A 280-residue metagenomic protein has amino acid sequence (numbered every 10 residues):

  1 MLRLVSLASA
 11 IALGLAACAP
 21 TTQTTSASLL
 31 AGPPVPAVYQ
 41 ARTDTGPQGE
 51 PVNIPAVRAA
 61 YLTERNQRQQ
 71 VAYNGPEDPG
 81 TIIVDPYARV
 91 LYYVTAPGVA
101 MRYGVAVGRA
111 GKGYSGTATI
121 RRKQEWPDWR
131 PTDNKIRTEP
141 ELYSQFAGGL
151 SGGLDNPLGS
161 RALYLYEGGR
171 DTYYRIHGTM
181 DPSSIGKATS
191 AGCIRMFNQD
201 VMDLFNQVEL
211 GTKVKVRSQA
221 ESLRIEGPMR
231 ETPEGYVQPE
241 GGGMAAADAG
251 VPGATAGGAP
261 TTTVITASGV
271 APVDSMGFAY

Functional and structural regions predicted by a protein language model:
L2-I194, N198-Y280: N-terminal pre-domains immediately preceding structured catalytic cores
